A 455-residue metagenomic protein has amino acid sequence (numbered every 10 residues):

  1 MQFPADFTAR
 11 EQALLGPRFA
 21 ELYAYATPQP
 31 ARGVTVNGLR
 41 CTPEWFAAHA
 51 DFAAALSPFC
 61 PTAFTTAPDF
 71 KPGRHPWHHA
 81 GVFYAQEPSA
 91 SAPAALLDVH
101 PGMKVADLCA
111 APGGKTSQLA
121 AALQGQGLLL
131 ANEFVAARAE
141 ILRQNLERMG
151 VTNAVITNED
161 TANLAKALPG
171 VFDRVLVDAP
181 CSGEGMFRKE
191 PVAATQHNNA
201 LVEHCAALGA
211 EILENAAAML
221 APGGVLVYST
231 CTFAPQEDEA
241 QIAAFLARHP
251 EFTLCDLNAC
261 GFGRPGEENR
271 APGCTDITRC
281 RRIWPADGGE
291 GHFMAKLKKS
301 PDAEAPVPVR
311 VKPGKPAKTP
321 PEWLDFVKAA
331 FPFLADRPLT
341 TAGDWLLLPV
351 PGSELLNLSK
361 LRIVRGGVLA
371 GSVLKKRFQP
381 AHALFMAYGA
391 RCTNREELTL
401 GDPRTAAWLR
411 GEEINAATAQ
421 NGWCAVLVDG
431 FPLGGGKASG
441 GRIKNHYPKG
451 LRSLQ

Functional and structural regions predicted by a protein language model:
M1-A47, E290-F293, S300-Q455: Polybasic, low-complexity RNA-engagement segments
H100-P101, A165-L176: A short acidic, Gly/Pro-enriched loop at the edge of an enzyme's catalytic core that lines a small-molecule cofactor
G102-A111, L130: Conserved class I S-adenosyl-L-methionine
P112-G125: Conserved SAM-binding loop of SAM-dependent methyltransferases across substrates and taxa, primarily the Class I
Q124, L220-P222: Helix-to-beta-strand junctions that scaffold the AdoMet/dcAdoMet cofactor pocket in Class I SAM-dependent enzymes
N132-P169: S-adenosyl-L-methionine
A137, D173-E214, C231-E239, G261-G266: Mobile active-site "lid"/loop adjacent to the S-adenosyl-L-methionine
F172, V225-Y228, F233-L348, G352: Class I S-adenosyl-L-methionine
